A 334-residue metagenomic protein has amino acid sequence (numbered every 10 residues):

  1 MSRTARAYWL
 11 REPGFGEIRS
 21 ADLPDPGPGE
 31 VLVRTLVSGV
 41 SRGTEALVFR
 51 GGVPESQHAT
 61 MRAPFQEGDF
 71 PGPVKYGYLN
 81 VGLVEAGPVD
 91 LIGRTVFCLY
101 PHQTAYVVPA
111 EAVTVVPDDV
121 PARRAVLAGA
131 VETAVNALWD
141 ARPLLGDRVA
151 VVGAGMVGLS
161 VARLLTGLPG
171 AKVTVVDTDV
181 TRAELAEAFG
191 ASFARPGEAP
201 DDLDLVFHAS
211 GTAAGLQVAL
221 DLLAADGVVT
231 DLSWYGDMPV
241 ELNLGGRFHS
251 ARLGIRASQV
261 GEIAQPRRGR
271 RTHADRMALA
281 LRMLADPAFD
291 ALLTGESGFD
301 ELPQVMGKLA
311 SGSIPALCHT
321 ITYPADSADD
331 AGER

Functional and structural regions predicted by a protein language model:
P24-V40, V48, G52-Y100: Glycine-rich beta-strand-centered segment in the early N-terminal region that forms part of a ligand/cofactor-binding
F97-A110: A structural motif shared across PLP-dependent enzymes of the aminotransferase-like
P121-P196: Mid-domain Rossmann-like dinucleotide-binding core that forms the NAD(H)/NADP(H) cofactor-binding site
R142-P143, L223, S313: A generic alpha-to-beta junction signature in SAM-dependent methyltransferases
E184, F189-R256: Glycine-rich cofactor phosphate-binding loops and adjacent beta1-alpha1 units of small-molecule cofactor enzyme domains
N243-T294, Q304: C-terminal substrate-binding/catalytic core of Rossmann-like NAD(P)-dependent dehydrogenases/reductases
S311-L317: Glycine/proline-rich active-site loop of Rossmann-fold NAD(P)-dependent oxidoreductases
